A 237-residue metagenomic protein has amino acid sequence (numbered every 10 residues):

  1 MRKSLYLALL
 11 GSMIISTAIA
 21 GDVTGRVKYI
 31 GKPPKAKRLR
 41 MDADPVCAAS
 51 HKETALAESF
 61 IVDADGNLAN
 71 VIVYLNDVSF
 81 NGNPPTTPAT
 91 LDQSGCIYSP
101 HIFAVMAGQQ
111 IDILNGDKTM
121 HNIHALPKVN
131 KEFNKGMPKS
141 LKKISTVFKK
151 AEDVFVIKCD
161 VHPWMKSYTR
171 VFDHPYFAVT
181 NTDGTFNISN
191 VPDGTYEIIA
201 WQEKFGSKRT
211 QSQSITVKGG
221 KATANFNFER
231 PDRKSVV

Functional and structural regions predicted by a protein language model:
M1-A8: Bacterial N-terminal signal peptides that target proteins for export
A8-S16: Bacterial N-terminal signal peptides
A20-S235: Extracytoplasmic copper-binding redox domains, predominantly the cupredoxin/blue-copper superfamily
